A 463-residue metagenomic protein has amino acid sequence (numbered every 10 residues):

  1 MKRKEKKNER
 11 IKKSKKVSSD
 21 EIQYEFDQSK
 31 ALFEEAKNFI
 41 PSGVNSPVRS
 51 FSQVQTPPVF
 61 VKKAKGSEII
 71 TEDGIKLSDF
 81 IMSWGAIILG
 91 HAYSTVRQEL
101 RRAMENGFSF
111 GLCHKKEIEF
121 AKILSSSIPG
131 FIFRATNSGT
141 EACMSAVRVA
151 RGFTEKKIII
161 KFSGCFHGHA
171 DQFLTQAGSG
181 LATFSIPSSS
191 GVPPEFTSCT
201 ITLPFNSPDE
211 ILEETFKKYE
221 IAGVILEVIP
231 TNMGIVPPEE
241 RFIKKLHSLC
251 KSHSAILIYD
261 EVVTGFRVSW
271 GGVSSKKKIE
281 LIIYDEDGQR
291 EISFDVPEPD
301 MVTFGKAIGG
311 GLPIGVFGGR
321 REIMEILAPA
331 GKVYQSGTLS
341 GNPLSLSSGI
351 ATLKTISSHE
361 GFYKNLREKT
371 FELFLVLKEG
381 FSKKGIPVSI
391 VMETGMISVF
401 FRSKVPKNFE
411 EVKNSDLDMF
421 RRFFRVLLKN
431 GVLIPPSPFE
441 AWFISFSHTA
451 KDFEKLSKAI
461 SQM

Functional and structural regions predicted by a protein language model:
M1-K15: Short Lys/Arg-rich cationic patches that frequently serve as NLS/NoLS or arginine-rich RNA/DNA-binding motifs
S14-M463: Conserved N-terminal phosphate-binding loop of PLP-dependent enzymes in the Aspartate aminotransferase
